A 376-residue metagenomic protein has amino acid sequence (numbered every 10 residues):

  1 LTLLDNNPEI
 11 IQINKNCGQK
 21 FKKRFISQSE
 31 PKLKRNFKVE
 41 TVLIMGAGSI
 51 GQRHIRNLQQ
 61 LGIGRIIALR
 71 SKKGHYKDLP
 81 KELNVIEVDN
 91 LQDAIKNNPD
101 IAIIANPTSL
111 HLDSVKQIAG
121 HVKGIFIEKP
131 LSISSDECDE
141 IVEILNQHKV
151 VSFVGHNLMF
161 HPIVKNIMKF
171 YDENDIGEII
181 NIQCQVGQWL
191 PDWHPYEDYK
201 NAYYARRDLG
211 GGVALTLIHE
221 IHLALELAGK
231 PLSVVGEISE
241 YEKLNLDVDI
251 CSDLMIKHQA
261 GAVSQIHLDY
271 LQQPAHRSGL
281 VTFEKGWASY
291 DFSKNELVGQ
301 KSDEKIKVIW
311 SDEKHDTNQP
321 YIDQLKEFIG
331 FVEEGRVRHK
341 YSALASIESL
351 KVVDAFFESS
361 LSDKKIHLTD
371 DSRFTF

Functional and structural regions predicted by a protein language model:
F25, K32-N36, I101-N106, E173 (+2 more regions): C-terminal helix-rich "cap/oligomerization" subdomain common to oxidoreductases
F25-E82: N-terminal Rossmann-like dinucleotide-binding module
I86-I144: Beta-loop-alpha module in the N-terminal Rossmann-like domain of NAD(P)-dependent dehydrogenases, especially those
I101, S109, S132-W193: A contiguous active-site-proximal alpha/beta segment in oxidoreductase catalytic domains
N157, S278-K351, K365-I366, F376: C-terminal glycine/acidic-rich active-site capping loop/insertion
H161-L244, D363: Predominantly a Rossmann-like dinucleotide-binding segment in NAD(P)-dependent oxidoreductases
L215-E296, L325-R336, F374-F376: Contiguous beta-strand/loop segments that form the cofactor/metal-binding neighborhood of enzyme cores
